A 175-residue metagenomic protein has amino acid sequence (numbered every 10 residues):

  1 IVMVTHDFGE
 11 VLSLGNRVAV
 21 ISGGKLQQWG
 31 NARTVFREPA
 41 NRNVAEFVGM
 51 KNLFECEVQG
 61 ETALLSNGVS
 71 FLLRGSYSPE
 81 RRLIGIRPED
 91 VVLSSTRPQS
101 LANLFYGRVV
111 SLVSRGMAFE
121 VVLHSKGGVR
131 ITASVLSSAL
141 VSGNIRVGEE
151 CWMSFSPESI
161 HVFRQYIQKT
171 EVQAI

Functional and structural regions predicted by a protein language model:
V2-V69: Internal alpha/beta loop-helix hairpins
I21, G30, I86, V135 (+1 more regions): A conserved hydrophobic position in a structured secondary element of the catalytic/binding core that shapes
L53, L104, A118: Short coil/loop residues immediately preceding or within conserved phosphate-binding loops of NTP-utilizing enzyme
E55-E57, S111, V122, W152: Short, surface-exposed charged micro-motifs
A63, L112-A118: Short, conserved beta-turn/loop elements at beta-strand boundaries and strand-helix junctions
L64-V69, L123-I131: OB-fold (S1/OB) nucleic-acid-binding surfaces
N67-V113, S138-I175: Glycine/charge-rich catalytic "coupling/switch" loops of P-loop NTPases
